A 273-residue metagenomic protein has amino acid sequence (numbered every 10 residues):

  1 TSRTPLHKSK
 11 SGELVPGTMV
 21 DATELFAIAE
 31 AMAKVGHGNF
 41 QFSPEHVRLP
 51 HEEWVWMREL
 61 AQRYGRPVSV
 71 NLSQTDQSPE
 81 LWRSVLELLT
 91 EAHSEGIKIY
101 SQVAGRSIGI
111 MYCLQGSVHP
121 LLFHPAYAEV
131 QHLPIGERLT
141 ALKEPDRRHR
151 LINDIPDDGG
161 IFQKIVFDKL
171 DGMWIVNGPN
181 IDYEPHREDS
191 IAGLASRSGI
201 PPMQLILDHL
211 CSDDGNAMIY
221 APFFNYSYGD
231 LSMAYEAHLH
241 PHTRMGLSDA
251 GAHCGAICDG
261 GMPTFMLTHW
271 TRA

Functional and structural regions predicted by a protein language model:
T1-A33, N39-R272: Active-site neighborhoods of metal-dependent hydrolases
